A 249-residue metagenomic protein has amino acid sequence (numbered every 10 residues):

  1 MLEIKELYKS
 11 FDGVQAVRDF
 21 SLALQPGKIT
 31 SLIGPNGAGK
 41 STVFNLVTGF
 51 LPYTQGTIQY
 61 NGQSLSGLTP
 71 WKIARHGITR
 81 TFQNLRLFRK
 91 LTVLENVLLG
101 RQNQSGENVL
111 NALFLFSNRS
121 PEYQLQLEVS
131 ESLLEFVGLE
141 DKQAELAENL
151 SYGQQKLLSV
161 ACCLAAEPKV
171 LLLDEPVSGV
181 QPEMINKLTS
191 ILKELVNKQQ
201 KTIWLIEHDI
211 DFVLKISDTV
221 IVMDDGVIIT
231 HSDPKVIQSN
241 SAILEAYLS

Functional and structural regions predicted by a protein language model:
I33-P35: The feature captures the beta-strand-to-loop junction immediately N-terminal to the Walker
T48: Helix-to-loop junction immediately C-terminal to a conserved catalytic motif
G56-S64, H76: Conserved ABC transporter NBD signature motif
L110-K142, S190-K193: Conserved ABC ATPase "signature" region
E167: Conserved catalytic motifs of ABC-family nucleotide-binding domains
L171-E175: Catalytic Walker B motif of ABC-type/P-loop ATPase nucleotide-binding domains
